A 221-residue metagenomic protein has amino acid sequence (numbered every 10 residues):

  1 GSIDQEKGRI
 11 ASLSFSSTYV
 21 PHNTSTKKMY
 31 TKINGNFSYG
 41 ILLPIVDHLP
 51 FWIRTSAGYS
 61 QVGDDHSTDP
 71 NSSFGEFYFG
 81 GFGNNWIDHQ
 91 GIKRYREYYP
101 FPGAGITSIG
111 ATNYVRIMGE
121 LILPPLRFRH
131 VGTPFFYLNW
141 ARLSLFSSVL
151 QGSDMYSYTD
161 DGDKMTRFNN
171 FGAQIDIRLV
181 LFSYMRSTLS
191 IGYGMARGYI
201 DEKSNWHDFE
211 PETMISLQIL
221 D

Functional and structural regions predicted by a protein language model:
G1-F146, S153-Y156, D160-G162, D201-W206 (+1 more regions): C-terminal outer-membrane beta-barrel translocator/porin domains of Gram-negative envelope proteins and their
N84, S157-D221: C-terminal beta-signal and terminal closure region of outer-membrane beta-barrel proteins
